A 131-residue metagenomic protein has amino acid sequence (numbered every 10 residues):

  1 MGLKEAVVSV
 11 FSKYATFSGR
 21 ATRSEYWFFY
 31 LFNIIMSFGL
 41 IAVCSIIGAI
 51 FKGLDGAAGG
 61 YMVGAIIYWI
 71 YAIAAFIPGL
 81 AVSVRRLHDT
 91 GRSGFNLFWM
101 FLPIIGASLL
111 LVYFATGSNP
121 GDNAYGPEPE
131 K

Functional and structural regions predicted by a protein language model:
M1-F32, G79-F95, V112-K131: Membrane-interface extramembranous regions at the lipid-water interface
F11-Y14, A74, L102: N-terminal hydrophobic alpha-helix used for membrane targeting or insertion
E25, F29, Y61, A65-W69 (+1 more regions): Residue-level signature of transmembrane alpha-helical entry/exit and packing/kink sites in multi-pass membrane
N33-F38, I104-G106: Hydrophobic alpha-helical membrane-insertion segments
M36-F76, M100, A115: Membrane-helix interface segments in multi-pass membrane proteins
G79, P103, A107-L110: Hydrophobic transmembrane alpha-helices
G94-I105: Pore- or pathway-lining transmembrane helices of multi-pass membrane proteins that form conduits for solutes/ions
